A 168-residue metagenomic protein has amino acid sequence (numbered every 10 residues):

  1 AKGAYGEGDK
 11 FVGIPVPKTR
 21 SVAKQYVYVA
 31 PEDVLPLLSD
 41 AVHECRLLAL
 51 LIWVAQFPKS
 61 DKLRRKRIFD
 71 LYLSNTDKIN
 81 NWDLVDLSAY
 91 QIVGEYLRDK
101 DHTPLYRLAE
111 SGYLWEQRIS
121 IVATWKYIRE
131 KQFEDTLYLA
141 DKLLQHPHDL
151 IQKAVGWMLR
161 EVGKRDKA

Functional and structural regions predicted by a protein language model:
A1-A168: Alpha-helical scaffold domains
